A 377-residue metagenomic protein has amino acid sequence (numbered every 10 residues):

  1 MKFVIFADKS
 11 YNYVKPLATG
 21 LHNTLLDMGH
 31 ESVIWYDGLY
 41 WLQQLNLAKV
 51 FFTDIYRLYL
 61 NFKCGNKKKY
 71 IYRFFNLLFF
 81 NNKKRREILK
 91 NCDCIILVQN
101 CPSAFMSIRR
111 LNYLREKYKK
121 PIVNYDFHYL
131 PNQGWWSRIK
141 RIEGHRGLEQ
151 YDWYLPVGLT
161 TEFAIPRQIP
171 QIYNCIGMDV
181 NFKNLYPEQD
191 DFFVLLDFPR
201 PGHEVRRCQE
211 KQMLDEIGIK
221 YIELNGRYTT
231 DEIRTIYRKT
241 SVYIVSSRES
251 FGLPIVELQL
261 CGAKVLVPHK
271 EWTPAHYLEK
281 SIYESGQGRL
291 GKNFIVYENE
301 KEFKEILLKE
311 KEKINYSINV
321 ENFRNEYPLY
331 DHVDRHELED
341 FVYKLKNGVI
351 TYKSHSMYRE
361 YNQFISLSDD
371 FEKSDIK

Functional and structural regions predicted by a protein language model:
M1-R110, L253, D331-K377: N-terminal pre-catalytic "stem/leader" segment of glycosyltransferase-like enzymes
P16, G20, P201-M213: A conserved mid-protein helix/loop that constitutes part of the nucleotide-sugar donor-binding site
S32, P121-V123, Y221, V265-L266: Hydrophobic beta-strand scaffold residues
K84, E143, D231-I233, E302: Short acidic active-site motifs
K90, I95-F193, D197-R206, Y358-I365: Catalytic core of nucleotide-activated saccharide and alditol-phosphate transferases
I219-Y228: Active-site donor-binding acidic/aromatic loop of nucleotide-activated sugar and phosphosugar transferases involved
T235-R238: Short alpha-helical donor nucleotide-sugar binding micro-motif in glycosyltransferases
I244, R248, L253-N362: Catalytic binding pocket for nucleotide-activated donors in carbohydrate/polymer assembly enzymes
